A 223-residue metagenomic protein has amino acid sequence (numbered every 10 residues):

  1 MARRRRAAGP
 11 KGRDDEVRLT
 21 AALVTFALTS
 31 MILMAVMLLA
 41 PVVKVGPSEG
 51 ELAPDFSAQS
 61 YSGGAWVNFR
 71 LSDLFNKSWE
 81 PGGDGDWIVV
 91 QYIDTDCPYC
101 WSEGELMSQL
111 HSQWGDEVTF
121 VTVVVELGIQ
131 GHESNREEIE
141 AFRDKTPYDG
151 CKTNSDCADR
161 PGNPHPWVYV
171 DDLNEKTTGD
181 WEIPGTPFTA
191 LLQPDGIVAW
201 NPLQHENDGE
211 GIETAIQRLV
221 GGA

Functional and structural regions predicted by a protein language model:
M1-A65: N-terminal targeting signals for export/organelle localization
E49, P81-D84, W114-G115, P161-N163 (+1 more regions): Extracellular/periplasmic catalytic domains that process cell-envelope and extracellular macromolecules
D55, V89, F188: Conserved beta-strand and immediately adjacent loop positions that scaffold enzyme active sites
S57-I88, S112: A short beta-strand-turn-helix
G85-I88, I93-D96, L127, G185: Short pre-active-site segment immediately N-terminal to redox-active cysteine/selenocysteine motifs in thiol-based
C97-C100, T189: The canonical Cys-X-X-Cys-His
W101-R160, V170-D180: Structural microenvironment flanking redox-active thiols in thiol-disulfide oxidoreductases
R160-P166, D171-V220: Thiol/disulfide oxidoreductase modules built on the thioredoxin-like
